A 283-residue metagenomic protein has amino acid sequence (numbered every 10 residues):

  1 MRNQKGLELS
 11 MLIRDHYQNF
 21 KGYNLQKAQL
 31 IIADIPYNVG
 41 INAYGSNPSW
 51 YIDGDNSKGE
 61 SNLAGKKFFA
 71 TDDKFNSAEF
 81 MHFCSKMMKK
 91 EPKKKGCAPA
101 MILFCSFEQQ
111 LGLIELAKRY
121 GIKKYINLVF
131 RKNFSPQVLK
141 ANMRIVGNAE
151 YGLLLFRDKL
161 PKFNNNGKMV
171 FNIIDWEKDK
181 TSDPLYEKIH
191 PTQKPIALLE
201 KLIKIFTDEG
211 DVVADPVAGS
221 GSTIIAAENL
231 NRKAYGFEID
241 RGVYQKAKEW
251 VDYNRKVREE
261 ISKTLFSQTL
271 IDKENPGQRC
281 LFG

Functional and structural regions predicted by a protein language model:
M1-Y244: Core catalytic lobe of class I
D53-A64, V257-I271: Conserved phosphoryl-transfer catalytic core
L160-P161, Y253-I261: Short, charged low-complexity linker/loop segments at the C-terminal edge of domains
A247-K248: Conserved SAM-binding loop
F266-G283: Short acidic, low-complexity intrinsically disordered linear motifs used for protein-protein interactions
